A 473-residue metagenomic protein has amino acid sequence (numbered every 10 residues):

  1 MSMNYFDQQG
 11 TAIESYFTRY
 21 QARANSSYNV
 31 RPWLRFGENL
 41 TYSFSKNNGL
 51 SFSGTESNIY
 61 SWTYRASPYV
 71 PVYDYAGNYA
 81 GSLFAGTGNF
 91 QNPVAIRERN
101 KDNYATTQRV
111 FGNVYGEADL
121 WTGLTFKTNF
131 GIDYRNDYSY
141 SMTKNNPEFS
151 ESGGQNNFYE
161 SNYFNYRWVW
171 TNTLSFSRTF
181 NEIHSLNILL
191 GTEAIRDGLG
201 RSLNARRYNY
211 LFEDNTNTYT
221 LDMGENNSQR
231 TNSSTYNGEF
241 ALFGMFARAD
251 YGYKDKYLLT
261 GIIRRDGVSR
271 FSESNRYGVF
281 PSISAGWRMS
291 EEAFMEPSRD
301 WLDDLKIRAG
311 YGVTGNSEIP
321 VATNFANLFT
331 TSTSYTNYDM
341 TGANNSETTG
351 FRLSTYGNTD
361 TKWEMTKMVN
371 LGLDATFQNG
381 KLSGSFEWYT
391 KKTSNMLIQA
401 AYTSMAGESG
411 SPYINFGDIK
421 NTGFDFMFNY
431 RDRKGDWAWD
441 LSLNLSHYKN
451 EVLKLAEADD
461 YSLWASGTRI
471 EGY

Functional and structural regions predicted by a protein language model:
S2-Y16, V72-Q91: Surface-exposed beta-strand-turn/loop segments characteristic of Gram-negative outer-membrane beta-barrels
R19, N25-F44, L50-F52, F84-T143 (+1 more regions): Extracellular/periplasmic, surface-exposed regions of secreted and cell-surface proteins
G49-S51, S57-I59: Immediate N-terminus of the mature polypeptide
S61, S67-P71: Accessory, often N-terminal, substrate/partner-engagement and coupling regions that sit outside the core NTP/cofactor
V70-Y75, A194-G198: Glycine-rich, aromatic-flanked loop segments that form ligand/cofactor-binding clefts across common enzyme folds
F149-S150: N-terminal, polar/charged subdomain of small-to-medium soluble alpha/beta proteins
